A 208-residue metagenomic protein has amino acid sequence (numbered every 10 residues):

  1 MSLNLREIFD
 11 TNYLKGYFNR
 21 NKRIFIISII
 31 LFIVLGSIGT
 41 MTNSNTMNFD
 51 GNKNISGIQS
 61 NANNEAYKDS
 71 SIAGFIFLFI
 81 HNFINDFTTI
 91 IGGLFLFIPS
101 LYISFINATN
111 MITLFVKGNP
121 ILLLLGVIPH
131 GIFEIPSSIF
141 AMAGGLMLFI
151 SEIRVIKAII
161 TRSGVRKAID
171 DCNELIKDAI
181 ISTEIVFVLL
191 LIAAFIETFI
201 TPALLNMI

Functional and structural regions predicted by a protein language model:
E7-K22, I84-N85, V165-K177: Cytosolic juxtamembrane amphipathic/interface segments immediately preceding and feeding into a transmembrane helix
F18-F49: N-terminal signal-anchor transmembrane alpha helix
L31-L35, G39, S137, L189 (+2 more regions): Alpha-helical transmembrane segments of multipass membrane proteins
I55-T88, V116-K117, I121-L122: Interfacial loop/helix-cap signal at membrane boundaries in integral membrane proteins
F77, H81-A108: Internal active-site segments that recognize and position negatively charged phosphoryl groups and nucleotide moieties
L96-M111, A194-I208: Hydrophobic alpha-helical transmembrane segments and immediately flanking/interface helices in integral membrane
P129-G145: Alpha-helical transmembrane segments
M147-I208: Terminal transmembrane helical module of multi-pass membrane proteins
